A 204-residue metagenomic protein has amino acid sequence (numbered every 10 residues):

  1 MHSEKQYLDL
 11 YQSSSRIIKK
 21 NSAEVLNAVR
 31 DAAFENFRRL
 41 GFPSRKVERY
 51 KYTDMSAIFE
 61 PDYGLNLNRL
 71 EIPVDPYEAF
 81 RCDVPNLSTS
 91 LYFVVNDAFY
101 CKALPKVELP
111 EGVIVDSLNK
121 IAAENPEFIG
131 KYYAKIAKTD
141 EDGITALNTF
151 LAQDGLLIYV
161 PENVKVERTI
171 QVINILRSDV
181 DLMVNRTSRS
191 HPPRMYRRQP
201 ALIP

Functional and structural regions predicted by a protein language model:
M1-P204: Glycine-rich and polybasic anion-binding loops at the starts of cofactor/ligand-binding domains
